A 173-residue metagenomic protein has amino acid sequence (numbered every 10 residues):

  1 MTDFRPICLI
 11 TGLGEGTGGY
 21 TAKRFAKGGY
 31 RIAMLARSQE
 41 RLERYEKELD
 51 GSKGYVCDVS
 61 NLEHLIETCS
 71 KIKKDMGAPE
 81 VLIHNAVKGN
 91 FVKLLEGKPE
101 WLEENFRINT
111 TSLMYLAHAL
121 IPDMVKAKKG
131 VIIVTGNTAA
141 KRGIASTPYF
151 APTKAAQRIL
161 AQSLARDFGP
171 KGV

Functional and structural regions predicted by a protein language model:
G14-G16: Conserved glycine-rich cofactor-binding loop
Y30-R44: Conserved glycine-rich Rossmann-like NAD(P)H-binding loop of the short-chain dehydrogenase/reductase
V56-E67, P99: The beta1-alpha1 cofactor-binding region of Rossmann-like NAD(H)/NADP(H)-dependent oxidoreductases
N85-F91: Conserved NAD(P)H cofactor-binding loop of Rossmann-fold oxidoreductase domains
K93-F106: Substrate-binding pocket helix/loop in short-chain dehydrogenase/reductase
A117-H118, Q162: A short, exposed helix-loop element centered on a Lys and neighboring polar residues
V131-A156, Q162, R166-G169: Catalytic loop of short-chain dehydrogenase/reductase
